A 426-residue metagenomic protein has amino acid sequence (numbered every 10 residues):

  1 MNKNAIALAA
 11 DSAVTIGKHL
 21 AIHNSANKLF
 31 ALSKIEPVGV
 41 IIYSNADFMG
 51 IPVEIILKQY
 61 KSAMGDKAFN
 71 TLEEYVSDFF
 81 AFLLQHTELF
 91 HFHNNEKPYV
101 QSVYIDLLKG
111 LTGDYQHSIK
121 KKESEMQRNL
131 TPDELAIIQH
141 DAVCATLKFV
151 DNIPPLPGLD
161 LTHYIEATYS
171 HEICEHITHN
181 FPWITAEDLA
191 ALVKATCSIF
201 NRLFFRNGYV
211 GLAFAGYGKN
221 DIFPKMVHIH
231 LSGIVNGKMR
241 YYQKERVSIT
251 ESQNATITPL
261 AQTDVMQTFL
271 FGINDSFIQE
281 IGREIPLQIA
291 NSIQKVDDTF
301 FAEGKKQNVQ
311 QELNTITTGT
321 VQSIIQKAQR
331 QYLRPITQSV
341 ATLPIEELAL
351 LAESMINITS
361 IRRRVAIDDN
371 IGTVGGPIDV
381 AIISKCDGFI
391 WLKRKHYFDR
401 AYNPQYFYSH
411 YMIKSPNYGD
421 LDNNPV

Functional and structural regions predicted by a protein language model:
M1-V426: N-terminal nucleophile
